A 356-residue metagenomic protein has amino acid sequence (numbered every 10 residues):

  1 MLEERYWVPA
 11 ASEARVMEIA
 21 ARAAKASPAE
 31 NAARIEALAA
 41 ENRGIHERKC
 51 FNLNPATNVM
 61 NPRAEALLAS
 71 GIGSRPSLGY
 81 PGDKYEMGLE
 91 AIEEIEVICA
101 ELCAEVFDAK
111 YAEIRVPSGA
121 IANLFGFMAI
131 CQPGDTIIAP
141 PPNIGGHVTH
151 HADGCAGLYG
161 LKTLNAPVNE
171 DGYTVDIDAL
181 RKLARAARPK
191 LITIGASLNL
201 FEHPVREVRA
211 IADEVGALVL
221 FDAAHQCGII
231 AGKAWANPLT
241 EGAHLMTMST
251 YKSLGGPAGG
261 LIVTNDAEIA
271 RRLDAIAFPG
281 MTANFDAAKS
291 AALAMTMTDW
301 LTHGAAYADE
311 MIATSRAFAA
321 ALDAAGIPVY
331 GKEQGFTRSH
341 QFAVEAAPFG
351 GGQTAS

Functional and structural regions predicted by a protein language model:
M1-I98, A210: N-terminal glycine-rich, Lys/His-bearing helix-loop that initiates the first secondary-structure elements of many
E4-A10, V16-K25, E94, I98-P328 (+1 more regions): Conserved PLP-enzyme active-site core in the AAT-like
A40-G44, M248-Y251, Y330-Q334: Short, flexible, solvent-exposed loop/turn segments with mixed acidic/basic and small polar residues
R48, P117, A288, Q334-H340: Short Gly/Ser/Thr- and Asp/Glu-enriched loop/turn motifs at secondary-structure junctions
K49-L53, Y80-E86, P189-T193, A275 (+2 more regions): Glycine- and acidic
F51-N54, G82-L89, A112-R115, T193-G195 (+2 more regions): Short glycine-rich or small-residue beta-strand-to-loop segments that form or flank ligand, phosphate, metal/Fe-S
A64, C99, F318, T354-S356: Generic structural signal for hydrophobic residues
V329-S356: Conserved PLP-binding catalytic core of the aspartate aminotransferase-like
